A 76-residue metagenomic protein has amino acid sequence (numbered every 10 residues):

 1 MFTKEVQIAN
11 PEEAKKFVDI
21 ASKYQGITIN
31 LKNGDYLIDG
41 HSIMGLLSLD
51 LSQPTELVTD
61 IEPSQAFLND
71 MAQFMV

Functional and structural regions predicted by a protein language model:
M1-I8: Short glycine-/aliphatic-rich beta-strand segments at the starts of folded cytosolic domains
K4, I27-I29, T55: Conserved beta-strand core positions
V6, D35, D60: Glycine- and other small-residue-rich loops at beta-strand/loop junctions that grip anionic moieties
P11-G26, Y36-L51, F67: Amphipathic alpha-helical interaction surfaces in cytosolic regulatory modules
S48-V76: C-terminal structural segments of small proteins and small subunits
